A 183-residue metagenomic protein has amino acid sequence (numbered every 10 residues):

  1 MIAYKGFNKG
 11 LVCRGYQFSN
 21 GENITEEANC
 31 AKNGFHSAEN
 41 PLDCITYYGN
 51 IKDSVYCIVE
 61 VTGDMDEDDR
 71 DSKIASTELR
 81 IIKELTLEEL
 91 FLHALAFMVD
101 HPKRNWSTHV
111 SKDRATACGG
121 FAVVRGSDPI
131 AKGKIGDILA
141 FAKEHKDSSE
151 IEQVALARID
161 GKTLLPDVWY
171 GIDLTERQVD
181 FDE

Functional and structural regions predicted by a protein language model:
M1-E183: Short, glycine-biased loop/turn motifs at secondary-structure junctions and in low-complexity Ser/Thr/Pro-rich termini
